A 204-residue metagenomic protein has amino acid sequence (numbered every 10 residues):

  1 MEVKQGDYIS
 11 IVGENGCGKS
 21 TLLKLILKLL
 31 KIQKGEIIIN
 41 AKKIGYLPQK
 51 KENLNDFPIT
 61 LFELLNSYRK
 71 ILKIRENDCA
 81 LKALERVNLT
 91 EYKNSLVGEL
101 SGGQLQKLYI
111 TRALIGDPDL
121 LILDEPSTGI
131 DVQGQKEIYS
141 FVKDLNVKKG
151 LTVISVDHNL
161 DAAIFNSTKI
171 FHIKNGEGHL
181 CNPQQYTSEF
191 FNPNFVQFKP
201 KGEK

Functional and structural regions predicted by a protein language model:
L27: Helix-to-loop junction immediately C-terminal to a conserved catalytic motif
N77-Y92: Conserved ABC ATPase "signature" region
L96-L100: Conserved ABC ATPase signature
L121-D124: Catalytic Walker B motif of ABC-type/P-loop ATPase nucleotide-binding domains
V132-G134: Helix N-cap at the start of a conserved alpha-helix in ABC-type nucleotide-binding domains
D157-H158: H-loop/switch region of ABC-family ATPase nucleotide-binding domains
G176-K199: Conserved beta-strand-loop-alpha-helix hinge in the C-terminal portion of ABC ATPase nucleotide-binding domains
